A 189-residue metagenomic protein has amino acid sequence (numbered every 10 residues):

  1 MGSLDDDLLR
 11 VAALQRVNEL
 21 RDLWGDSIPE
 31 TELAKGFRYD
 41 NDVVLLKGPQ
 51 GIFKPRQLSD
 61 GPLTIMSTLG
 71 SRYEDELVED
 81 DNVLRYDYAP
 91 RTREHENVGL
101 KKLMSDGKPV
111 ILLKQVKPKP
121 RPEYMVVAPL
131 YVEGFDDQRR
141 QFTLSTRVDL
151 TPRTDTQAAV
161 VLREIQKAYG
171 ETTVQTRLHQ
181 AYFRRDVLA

Functional and structural regions predicted by a protein language model:
M1-L45: Generic N-terminal amphipathic/basic segments
D7, A13, N82, V174-R177 (+1 more regions): Short alpha-helical segments used as structural interaction elements across diverse proteins
D26-K119: Acidic, glycine-rich low-complexity segments with interspersed aromatic residues
K119-E123, P152-R153: Short, well-ordered, mixed-charge alpha-helical segments that flank or form enzyme active sites
P122-D136: Short beta-strand-centered aromatic/proline hotspots
Q138, D149-A189: Short, charged surface segments at domain edges that flank catalytic/cofactor-binding sites
R140-T143: Short aromatic-glycine-enriched beta-strand elements
T146: Flexible glycine-/small-residue-rich
